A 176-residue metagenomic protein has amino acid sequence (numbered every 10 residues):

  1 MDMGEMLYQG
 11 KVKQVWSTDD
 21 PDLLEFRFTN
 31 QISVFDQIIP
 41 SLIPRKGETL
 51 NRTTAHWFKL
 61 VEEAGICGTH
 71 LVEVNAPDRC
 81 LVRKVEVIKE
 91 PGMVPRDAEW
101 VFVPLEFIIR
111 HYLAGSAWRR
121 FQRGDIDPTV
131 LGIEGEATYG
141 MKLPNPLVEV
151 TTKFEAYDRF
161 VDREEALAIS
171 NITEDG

Functional and structural regions predicted by a protein language model:
D2-A156: Active-site loop/lid in soluble adenylation, ligation, and acyl-transfer enzymes
P144-G176: A short mid-domain helix/strand-loop element embedded in enzyme catalytic domains that forms or borders the active-site
